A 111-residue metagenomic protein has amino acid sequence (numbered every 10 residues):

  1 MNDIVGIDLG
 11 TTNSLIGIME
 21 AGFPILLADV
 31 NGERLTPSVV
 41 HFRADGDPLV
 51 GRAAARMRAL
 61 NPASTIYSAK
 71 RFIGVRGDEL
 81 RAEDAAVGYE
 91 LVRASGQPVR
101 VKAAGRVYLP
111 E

Functional and structural regions predicted by a protein language model:
M1-P37, F42-E111: N-terminal phosphate-binding loop and flanking beta/alpha elements of the actin-like ATPase fold
